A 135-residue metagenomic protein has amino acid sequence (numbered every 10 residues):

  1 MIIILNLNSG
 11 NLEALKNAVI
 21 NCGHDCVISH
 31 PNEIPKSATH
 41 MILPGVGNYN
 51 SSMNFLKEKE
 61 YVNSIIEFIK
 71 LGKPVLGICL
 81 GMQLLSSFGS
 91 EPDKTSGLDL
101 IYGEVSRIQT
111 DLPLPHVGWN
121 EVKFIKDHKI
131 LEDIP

Functional and structural regions predicted by a protein language model:
I2-G23: N-terminal beta1-alpha1 ligand-phosphate binding loop
N8, N32, E104: Residues in the short beta-alpha loop(s) of Rossmann-like NAD(P)-binding domains
E13, N50-N54, E132: Alpha-helical elements of the RecA-like P-loop NTPase motor core of helicases
D25, H40, P74-L76: Structural signature of beta-strand start/N-cap positions in the alpha/beta core of ABC transporter nucleotide-binding
C26-S37: Short acidic low-complexity segments
K36-G45: Short acidic/histidine-rich motifs immediately flanking catalytic phosphotransfer sites in two-component signaling
G47-N120: Cysteine-nucleophile active-site neighborhood
W119-P135: Catalytic beta-strand/loop cores that center a nucleophilic Ser/Cys/Thr and support acyl-enzyme chemistry
